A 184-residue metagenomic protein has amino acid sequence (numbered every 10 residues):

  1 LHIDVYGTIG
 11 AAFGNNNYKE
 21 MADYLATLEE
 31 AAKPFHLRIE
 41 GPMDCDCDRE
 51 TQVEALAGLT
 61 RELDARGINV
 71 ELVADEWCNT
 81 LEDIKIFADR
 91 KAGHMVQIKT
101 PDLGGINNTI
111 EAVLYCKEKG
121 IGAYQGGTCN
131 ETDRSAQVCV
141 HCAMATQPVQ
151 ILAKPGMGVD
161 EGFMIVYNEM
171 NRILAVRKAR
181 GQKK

Functional and structural regions predicted by a protein language model:
L1-C142, L152-E169: Catalytic core of soluble alpha/beta enzymes
V166-K184: C-terminal extensions of enzymes
